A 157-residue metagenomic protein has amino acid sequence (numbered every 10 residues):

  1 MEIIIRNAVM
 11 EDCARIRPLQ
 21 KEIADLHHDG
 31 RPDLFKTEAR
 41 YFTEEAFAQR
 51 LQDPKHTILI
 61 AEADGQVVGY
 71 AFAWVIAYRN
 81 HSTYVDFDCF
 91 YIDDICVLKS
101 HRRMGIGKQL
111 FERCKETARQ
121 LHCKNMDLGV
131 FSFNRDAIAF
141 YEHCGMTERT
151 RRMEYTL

Functional and structural regions predicted by a protein language model:
I4-P18, H27: A short beta-loop-alpha structural element at the N-terminal edge of CoA-dependent acyl/N-acetyltransferase catalytic
A24-F47: Conserved GNAT-fold acetyl-CoA-binding loop/helix
E45-L59, Y91: A short helix-loop-beta-strand connector motif used in the catalytic cores of GNAT acetyltransferases and, in some
I60, Q66-V75, Y91, C96: Conserved beta-strand in the GNAT
G65, Y141, M146: Conserved active-site tyrosine of GNAT-family acetyltransferases
V97, R103-E116, H143: Conserved acetyl-CoA-binding loop-helix of GNAT-fold acetyltransferases
A118-G129: Conserved GNAT acetyl-CoA-binding A-motif
D127-A137, E154-L157: Conserved beta-strand-loop-alpha-helix junction that forms the acyl-donor binding cleft
